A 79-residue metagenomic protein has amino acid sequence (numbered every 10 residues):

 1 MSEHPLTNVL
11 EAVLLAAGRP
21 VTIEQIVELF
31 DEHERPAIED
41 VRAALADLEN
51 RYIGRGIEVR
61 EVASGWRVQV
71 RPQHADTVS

Functional and structural regions predicted by a protein language model:
M1, H74-S79: Short, Lys/Arg-enriched N-terminal segment that forms or immediately precedes the first helix of a structured domain
H4-P5, V21: Short acidic alpha-helix initiation/capping motifs at coil-to-helix transition points, especially at protein N-termini
L6-E11: Short, leucine-enriched amphipathic alpha-helices that occur as contiguous helical runs
V13-T22: Short capping segments at the starts of secondary-structure elements
A17, R42-D76: Charged low-complexity interaction tracts in eukaryotic proteins
I23-L29: A short acidic, leucine-rich amphipathic alpha-helix
D31-R42: Short, positively charged loop/turn segments that connect secondary-structure elements
